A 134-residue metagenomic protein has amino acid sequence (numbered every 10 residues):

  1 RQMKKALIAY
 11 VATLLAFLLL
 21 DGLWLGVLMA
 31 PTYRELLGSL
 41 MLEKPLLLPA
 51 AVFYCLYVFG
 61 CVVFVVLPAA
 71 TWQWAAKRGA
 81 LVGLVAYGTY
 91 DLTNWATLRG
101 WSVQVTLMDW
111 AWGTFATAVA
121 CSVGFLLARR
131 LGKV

Functional and structural regions predicted by a protein language model:
M3-V134: Juxtamembrane/disordered regions of integral membrane proteins
